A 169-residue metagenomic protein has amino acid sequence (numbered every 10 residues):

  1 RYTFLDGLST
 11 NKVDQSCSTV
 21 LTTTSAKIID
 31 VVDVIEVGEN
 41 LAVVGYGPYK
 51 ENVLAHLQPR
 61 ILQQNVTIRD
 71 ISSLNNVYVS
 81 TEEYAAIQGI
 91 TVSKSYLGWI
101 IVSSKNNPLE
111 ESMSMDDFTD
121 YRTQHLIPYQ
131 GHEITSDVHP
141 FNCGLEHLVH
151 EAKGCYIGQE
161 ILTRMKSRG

Functional and structural regions predicted by a protein language model:
R1-G169: Basic, glycine/lysine-rich polyanion-binding surfaces/domains
